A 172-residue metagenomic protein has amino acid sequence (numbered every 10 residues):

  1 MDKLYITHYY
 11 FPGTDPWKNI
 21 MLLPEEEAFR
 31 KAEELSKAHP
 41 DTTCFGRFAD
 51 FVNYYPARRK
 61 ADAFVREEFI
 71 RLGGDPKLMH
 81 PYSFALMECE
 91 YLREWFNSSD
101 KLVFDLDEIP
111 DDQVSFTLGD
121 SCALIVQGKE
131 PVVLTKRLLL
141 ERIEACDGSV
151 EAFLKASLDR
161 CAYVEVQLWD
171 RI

Functional and structural regions predicted by a protein language model:
D2-K3, F11-F48, L78-H80, C89-I172: Conserved NAD+-utilizing ADP-ribose enzyme module
H8: Histidine-centered active-site/metal-ligand motif
F48-R71: Active-site-proximal specificity loops/subdomain of glycosyltransferases
A63-Y82, L86-W95: Short secondary-structure capping micro-motifs at structural edges
